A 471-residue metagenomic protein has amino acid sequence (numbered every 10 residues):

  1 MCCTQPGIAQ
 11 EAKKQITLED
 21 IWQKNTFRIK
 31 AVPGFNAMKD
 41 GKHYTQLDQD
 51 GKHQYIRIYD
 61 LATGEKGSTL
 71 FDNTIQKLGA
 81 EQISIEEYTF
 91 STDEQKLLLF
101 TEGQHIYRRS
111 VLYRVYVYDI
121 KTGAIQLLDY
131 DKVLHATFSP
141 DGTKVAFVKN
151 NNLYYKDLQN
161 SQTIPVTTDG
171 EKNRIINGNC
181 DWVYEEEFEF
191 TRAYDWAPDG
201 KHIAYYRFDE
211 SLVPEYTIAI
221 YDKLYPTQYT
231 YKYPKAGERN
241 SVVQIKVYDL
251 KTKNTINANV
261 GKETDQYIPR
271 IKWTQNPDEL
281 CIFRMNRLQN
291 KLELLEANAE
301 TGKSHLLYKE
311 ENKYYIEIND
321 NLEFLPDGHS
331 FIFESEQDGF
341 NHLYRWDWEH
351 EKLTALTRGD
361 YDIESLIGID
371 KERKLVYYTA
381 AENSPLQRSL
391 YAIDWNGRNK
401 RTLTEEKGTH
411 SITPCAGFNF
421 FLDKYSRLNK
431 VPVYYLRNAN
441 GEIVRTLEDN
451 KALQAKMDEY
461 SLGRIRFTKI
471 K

Functional and structural regions predicted by a protein language model:
M1-K14: Bacterial Sec-dependent N-terminal signal peptides
L18, G64-K66, E102-Y107, V111-R114 (+3 more regions): Predominantly five- to eight-bladed beta-propeller fold
I29-F35, Q82-T92, N179-D199, R270-I271 (+1 more regions): Signature of short aromatic-glycine-proline-rich micro-motifs recurring in repeat-based ectodomains
V32-N36, K42-I56, G67-L70, E86-E87 (+12 more regions): Non-catalytic accessory segments flanking enzyme active sites
T45-G51, D60, T89-D93, L97-R109 (+15 more regions): Beta-strand C-termini and the immediately following turn/loop, strongest in propeller blades
L61-G64, D119-G123, L158-S161, D249-K253 (+4 more regions): Short loop/turn segments that connect beta-strands within beta-propeller blades
E65-Q95, L99-Q104, L127-L134, E311-Y314 (+1 more regions): Blade-loop segments of beta-propeller domains
R108-Y155, N160-A193: Asp-box/WD-like beta-propeller blade repeats and closely related beta-sheet repeat scaffolds
